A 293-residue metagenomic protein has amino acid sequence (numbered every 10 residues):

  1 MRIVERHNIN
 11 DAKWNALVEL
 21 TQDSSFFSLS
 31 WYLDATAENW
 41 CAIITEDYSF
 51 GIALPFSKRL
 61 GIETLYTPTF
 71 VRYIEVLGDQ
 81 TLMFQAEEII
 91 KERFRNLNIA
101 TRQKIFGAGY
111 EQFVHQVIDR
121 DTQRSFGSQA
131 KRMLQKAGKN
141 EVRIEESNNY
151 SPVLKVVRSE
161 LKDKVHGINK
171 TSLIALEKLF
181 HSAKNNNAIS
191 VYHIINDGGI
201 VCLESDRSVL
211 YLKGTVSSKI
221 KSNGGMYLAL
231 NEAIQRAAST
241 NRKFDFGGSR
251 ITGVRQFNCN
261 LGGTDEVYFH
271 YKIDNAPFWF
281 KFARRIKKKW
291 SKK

Functional and structural regions predicted by a protein language model:
R2-D47, I52-G61, R102-K221: A conserved beta-strand-loop-helix scaffold within acyl/acetyltransferase catalytic domains
E38-W40, E92-N96, I189, S239-K243: Short, high-confidence coil segments that cap the C-terminus of an alpha-helix and link into the following beta-strand
F56-L60, K104-R124, E146, S239-K293: Active-site/acyl-donor-binding loops of N-acyltransferases
K58-Y73: Conserved acyl-donor/pantetheine-binding loop and adjacent beta-alpha core of acyl/acetyltransferases and related
T69, Q129-R132, S205-D206, F280-K287: Short, surface-exposed amphipathic charged segments that create phosphate/polyanion-binding patches used for binding
T81-H115: Non-catalytic accessory segments adjacent to catalytic cores
Q85, H181-F282: Aromatic (often tryptophan-rich) hydrophobic motifs at membrane interfaces
